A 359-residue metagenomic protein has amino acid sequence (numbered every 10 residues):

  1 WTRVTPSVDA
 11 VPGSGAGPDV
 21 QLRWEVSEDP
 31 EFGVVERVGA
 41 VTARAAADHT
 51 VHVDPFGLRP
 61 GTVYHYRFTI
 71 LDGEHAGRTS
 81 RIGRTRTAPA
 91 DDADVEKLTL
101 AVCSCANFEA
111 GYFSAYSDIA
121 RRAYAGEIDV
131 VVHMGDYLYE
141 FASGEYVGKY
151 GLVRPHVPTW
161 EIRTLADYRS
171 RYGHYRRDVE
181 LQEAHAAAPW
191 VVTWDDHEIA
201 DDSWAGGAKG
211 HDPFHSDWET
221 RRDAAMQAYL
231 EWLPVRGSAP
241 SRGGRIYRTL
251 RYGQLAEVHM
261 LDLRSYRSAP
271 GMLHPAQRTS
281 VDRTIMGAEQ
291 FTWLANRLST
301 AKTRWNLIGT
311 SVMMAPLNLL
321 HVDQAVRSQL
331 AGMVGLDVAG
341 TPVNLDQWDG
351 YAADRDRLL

Functional and structural regions predicted by a protein language model:
W1-L359: Metal-dependent phosphoester/phosphodiester hydrolase catalytic core
